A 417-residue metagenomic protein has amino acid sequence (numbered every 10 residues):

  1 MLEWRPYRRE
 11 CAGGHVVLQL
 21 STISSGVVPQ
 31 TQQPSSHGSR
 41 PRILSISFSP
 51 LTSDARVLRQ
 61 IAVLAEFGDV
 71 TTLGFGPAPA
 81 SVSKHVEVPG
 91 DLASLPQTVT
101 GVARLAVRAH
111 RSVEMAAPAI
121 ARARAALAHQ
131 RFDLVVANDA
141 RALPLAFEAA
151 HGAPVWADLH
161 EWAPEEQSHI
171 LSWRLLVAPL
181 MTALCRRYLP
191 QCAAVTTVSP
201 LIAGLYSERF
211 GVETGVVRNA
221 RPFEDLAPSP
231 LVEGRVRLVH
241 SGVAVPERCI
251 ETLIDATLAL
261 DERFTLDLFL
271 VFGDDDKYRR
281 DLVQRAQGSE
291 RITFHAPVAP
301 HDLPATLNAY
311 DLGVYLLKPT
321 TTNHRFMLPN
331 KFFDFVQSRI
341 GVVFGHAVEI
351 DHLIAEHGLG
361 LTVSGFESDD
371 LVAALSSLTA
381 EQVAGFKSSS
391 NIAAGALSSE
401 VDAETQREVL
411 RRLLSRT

Functional and structural regions predicted by a protein language model:
M1-E87, A194, T214, R218 (+2 more regions): N-terminal subdomain of nucleotide-sugar transferases
L44-I46, P230-L258, D267: Conserved donor-binding/catalytic core segment of Leloir-type glycosyltransferases
A116-H129, P144, P164, L175-V195 (+2 more regions): Membrane-proximal helix-turn-helix segments that form the acceptor-binding/catalytic region of lipid-linked
L201, A220: Carbohydrate-associated surface elements
R235, R279-L307: Nucleotide-activated donor-binding/catalytic signature segment of Leloir-type glycosyltransferases, i.e., the conserved
R248, A299-N308, G313-F333, V343-H352: Nucleotide-sugar-dependent
L266-R280, A296: Glycosyltransferase donor-sugar binding loop
F366-L371, T379-R412: A charged, aromatic-enriched C-terminal amphipathic alpha-helix characteristic of glycosyltransferases across folds
